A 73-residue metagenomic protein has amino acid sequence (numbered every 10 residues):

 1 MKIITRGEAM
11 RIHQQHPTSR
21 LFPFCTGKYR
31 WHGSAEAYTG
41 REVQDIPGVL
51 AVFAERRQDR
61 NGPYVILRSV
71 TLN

Functional and structural regions predicted by a protein language model:
I3-S19: N-terminal acidic leader/helix
H16-N73: Acidic, low-complexity, intrinsically disordered interaction modules
